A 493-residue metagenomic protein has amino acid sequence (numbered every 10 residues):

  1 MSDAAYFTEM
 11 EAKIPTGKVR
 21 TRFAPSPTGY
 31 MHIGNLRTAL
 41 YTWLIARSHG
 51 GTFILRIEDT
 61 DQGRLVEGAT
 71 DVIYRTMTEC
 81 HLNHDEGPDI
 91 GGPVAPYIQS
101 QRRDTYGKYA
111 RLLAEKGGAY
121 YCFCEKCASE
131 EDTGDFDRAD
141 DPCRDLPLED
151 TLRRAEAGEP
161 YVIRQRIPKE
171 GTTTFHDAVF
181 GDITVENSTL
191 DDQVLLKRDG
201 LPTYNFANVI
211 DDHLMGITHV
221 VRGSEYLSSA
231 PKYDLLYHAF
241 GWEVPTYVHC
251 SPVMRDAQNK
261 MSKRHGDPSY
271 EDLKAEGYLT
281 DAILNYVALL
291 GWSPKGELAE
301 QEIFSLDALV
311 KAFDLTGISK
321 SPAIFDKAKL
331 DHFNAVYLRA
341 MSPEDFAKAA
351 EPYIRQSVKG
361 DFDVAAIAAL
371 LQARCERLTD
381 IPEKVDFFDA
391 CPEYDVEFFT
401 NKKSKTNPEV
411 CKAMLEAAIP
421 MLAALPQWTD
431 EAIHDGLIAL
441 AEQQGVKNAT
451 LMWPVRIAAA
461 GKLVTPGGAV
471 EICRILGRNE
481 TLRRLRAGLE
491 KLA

Functional and structural regions predicted by a protein language model:
M1-Y30, S48-F53, E170, V248 (+5 more regions): Non-catalytic terminal extensions that flank enzyme cores
S2-G134, S229-W242, A282: N-terminal Rossmann-like or analogous alpha/beta NTP/dinucleotide-binding catalytic cores that position adenine
M31-I33, L273-D281, K320-D326, K359-I367 (+1 more regions): Structural motif
T42, I73, L113, G117 (+8 more regions): Residue-level signal for inorganic ion chemistry
R47-D61, F206-H219, F240-M254, G467-E471 (+2 more regions): Glycine-rich phosphate/pyrophosphate-binding loops and their adjacent beta-strand/loop elements at enzyme active sites
A119-H249, R255-M261, S269, P426: Active-site cores that bind ATP or allylic diphosphates and position pyrophosphate for catalysis
P343-Q444: Small-residue-rich helix-loop
E431-L492: Charged substrate- and nucleic-acid-binding regions of tRNA-handling and nucleotidyl-transfer enzymes, centered on
